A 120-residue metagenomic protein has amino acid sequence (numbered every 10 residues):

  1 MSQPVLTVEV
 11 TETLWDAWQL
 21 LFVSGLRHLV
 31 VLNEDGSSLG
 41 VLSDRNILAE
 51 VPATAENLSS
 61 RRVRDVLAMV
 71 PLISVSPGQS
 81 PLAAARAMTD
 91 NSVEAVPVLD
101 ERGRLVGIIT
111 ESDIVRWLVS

Functional and structural regions predicted by a protein language model:
M1-P4, V41-V93, L105, T110-S120: Tandem CBS (Bateman) regulatory domains
T7-G25, L32-N33, V75-S92, V98-D100 (+1 more regions): The conserved cystathionine-beta-synthase
H28, S38, A95: Short hydrophobic/aromatic beta-strand element in the GNAT-like acyltransferase core that lines or flanks the acyl-donor
